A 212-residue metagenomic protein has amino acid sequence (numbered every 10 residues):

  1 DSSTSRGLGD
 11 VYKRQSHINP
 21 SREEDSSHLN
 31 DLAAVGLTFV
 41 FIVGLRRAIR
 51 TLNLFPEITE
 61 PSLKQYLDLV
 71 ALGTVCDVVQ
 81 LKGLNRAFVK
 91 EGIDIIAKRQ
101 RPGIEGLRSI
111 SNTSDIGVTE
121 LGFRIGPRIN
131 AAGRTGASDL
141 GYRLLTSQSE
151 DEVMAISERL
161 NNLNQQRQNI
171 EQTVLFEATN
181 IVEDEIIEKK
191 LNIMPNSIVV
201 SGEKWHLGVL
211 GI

Functional and structural regions predicted by a protein language model:
D1, S27-D31, R167: Alpha-helix initiation/capping motif
D1-Y12: Single conserved hydrophobic/aromatic residue that forms the stacking wall/gate of nucleotide- or nucleobase-binding
R6, V43, V78: Catalytic PLP-binding core of fold-type I/II PLP enzymes
L8-G9, D31, E171: Generic alpha-helix initiation/capping and coil-helix boundary signal
L8-G9, V35, I104: A generic alpha-helix preference that emphasizes hydrophobic side chains
D10, D25, H206-V209: Flexible loop/turn segments at secondary-structure boundaries
K13-L54, L67-V70: Short alpha-helices
R47-I212: Hydrophobic helix-and-loop "lid/oligomerization" segment in the mid-to-C-terminal part of catalytic domains
